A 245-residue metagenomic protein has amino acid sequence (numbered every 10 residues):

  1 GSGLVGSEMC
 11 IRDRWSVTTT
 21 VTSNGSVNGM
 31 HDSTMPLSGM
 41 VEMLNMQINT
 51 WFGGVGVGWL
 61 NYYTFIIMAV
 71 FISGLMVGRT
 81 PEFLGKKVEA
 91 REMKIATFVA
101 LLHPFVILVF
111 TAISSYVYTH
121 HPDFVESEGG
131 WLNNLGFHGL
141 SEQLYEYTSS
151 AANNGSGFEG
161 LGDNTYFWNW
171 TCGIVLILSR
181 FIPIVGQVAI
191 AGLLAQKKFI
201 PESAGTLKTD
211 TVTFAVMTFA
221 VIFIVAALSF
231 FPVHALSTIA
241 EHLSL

Functional and structural regions predicted by a protein language model:
G1-G6, I11: Single conserved hydrophobic/aromatic residue that forms the stacking wall/gate of nucleotide- or nucleobase-binding
S16-T19, E42, M46, E82-A90: Short amphipathic alpha-helical coupling elements at transmembrane boundaries
M30-V77, G160-A195: Pore domain of cation channels
F65-G74, A100-S115, V188-G192, M217-S229: Hydrophobic core segments of alpha-helical transmembrane domains in multi-pass membrane transport and ion-translocation
L75-E89, A189-D210: Alpha-helical transmembrane segments
V88-H103, T209-V221: Alpha-helical transmembrane segments and their helix-start/interface "positive-inside/aromatic belt" motifs in integral
L108, A112-G160, N164, T171-I177 (+2 more regions): Extended, low-charge hydrophobic alpha-helical regions
S229-L245: Juxtamembrane boundary at the C-terminal end of a transmembrane helix
